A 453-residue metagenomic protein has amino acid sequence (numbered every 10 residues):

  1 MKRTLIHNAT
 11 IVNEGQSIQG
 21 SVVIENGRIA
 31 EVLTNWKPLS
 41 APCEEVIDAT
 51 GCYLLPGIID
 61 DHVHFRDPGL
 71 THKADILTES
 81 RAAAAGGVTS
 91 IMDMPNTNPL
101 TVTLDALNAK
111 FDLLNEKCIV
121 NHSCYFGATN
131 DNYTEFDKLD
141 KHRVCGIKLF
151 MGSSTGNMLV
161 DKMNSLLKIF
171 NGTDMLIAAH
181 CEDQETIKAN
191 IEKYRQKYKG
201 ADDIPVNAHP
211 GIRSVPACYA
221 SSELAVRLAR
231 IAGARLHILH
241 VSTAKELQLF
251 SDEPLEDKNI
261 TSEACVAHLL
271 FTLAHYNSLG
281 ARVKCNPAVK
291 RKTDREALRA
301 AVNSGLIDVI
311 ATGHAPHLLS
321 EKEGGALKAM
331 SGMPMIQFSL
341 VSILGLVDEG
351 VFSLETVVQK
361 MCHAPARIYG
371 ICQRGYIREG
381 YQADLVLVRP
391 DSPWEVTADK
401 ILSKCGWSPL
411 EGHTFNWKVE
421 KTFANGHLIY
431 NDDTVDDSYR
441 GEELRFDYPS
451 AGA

Functional and structural regions predicted by a protein language model:
M1-T4, T10-P56: Histidine-rich, glycine-flanked metal-binding segment
A9, G325, E379-L444: C-terminal cap of metal-dependent C-N hydrolases
A9, V22, G27, G51 (+16 more regions): Divalent metal-coordination and catalytic microenvironments
T50-K117: Metal-associated gating/positioning segment near the N- to mid-region
K73-S80, N130-L139, L224: Short, acidic/polar
D112-A128: A glycine-rich helix N-cap at a beta->alpha junction
T134-F150, T155-I310: Histidine/acidic residue-rich metal-binding segments in metalloenzymes
D203-G233, R282, N303-I310, A315-P390: His/Asp/Glu-enriched, well-ordered alpha-helical/loop segment that forms or immediately abuts the divalent-metal
